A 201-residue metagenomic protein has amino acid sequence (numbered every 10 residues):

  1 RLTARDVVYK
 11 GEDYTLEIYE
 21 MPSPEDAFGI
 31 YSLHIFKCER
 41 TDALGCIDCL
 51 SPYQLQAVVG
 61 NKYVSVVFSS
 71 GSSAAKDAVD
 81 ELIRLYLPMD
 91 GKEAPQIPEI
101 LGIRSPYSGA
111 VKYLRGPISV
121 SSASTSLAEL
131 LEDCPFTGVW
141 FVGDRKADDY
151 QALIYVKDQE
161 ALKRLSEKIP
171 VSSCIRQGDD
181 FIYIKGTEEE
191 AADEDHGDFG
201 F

Functional and structural regions predicted by a protein language model:
R1-T15, Y19-F201: Soluble, non-membrane globular domain cores that form compact, hydrophobic packing and curved binding surfaces
